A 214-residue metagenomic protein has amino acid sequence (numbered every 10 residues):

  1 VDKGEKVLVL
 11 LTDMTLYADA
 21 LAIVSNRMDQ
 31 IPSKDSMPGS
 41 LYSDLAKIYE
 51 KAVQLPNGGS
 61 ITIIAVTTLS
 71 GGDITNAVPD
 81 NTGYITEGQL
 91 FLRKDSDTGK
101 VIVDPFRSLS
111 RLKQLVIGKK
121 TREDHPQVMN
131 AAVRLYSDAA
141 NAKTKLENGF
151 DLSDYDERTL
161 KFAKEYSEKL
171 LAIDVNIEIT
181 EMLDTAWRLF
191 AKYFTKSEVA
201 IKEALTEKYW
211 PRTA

Functional and structural regions predicted by a protein language model:
V1-A214: P-loop NTPase catalytic core
